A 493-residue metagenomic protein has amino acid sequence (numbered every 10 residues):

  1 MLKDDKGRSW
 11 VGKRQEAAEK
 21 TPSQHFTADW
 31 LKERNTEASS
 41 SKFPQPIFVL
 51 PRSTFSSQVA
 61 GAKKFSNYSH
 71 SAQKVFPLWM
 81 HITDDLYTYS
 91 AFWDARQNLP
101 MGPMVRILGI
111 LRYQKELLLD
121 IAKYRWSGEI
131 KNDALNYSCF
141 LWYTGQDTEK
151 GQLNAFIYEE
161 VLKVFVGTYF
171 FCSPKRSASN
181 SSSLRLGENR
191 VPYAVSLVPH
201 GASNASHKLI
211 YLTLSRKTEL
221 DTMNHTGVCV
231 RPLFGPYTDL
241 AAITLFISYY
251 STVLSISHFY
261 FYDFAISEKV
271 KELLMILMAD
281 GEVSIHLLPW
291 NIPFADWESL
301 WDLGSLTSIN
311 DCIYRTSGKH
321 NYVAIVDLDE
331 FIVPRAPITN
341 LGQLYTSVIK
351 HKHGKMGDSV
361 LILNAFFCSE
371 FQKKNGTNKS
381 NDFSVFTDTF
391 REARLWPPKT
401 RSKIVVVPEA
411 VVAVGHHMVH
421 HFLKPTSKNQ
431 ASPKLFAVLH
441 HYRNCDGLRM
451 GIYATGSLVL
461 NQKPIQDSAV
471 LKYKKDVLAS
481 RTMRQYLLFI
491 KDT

Functional and structural regions predicted by a protein language model:
M1-R14, A18-I210, D302, L306 (+2 more regions): Catalytic-site signature of metal-activated, phosphate-bearing donor transferases, centered on the GT-A/GT-A-like
N204-M223: Short beta-strand elements
V228-P236, Y262: A conserved hydrophobic helix/loop-capping motif in glycosyltransferases and polysaccharide synthases
F246-S257: Short, acidic, metal-binding catalytic loop of nucleotide-sugar glycosyltransferases
S257-I266, L287-W290: Short beta-strand/loop segment that forms part of the nucleotide-sugar
K269-Y322, P334: Active-site-proximal specificity loops/subdomain of glycosyltransferases
L328-I332: Acidic metal-phosphate-binding loop of nucleotide-sugar-dependent transferases
